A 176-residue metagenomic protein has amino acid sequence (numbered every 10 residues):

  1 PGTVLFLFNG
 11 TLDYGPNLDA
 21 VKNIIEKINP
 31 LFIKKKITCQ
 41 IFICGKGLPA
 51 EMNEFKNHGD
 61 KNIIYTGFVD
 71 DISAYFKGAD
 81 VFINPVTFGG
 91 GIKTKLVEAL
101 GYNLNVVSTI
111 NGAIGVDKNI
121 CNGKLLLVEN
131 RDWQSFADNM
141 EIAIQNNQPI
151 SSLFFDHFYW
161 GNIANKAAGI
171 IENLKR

Functional and structural regions predicted by a protein language model:
P1-F55, Y65, V69-D70, N130: Conserved catalytic-core segment of nucleotide-activated headgroup transferases in glycan assembly
K56, D70-A79, G101: Short acidic alpha-helix that forms the nucleotide-activated donor recognition element in Leloir-type transferases
D60-V69, Y75, L127: Active-site donor-binding acidic/aromatic loop of nucleotide-activated sugar and phosphosugar transferases involved
K77-G91, Y102-L104: Acidic donor-binding loop of glycosyltransferase active sites
K95-A99, N105-I110: Short hydrophobic beta-strand element within catalytic cores of glycosyltransferases and related nucleotide-activated
I110-L127: Short acidic/histidine- and often glycine-rich active-site loop of Leloir-type glycosyltransferases that engages
L125-W133, E141-Q145: Conserved acidic donor-binding segment of nucleotide-sugar-dependent glycosyltransferases
N147-K175: A charged, aromatic-enriched C-terminal amphipathic alpha-helix characteristic of glycosyltransferases across folds
